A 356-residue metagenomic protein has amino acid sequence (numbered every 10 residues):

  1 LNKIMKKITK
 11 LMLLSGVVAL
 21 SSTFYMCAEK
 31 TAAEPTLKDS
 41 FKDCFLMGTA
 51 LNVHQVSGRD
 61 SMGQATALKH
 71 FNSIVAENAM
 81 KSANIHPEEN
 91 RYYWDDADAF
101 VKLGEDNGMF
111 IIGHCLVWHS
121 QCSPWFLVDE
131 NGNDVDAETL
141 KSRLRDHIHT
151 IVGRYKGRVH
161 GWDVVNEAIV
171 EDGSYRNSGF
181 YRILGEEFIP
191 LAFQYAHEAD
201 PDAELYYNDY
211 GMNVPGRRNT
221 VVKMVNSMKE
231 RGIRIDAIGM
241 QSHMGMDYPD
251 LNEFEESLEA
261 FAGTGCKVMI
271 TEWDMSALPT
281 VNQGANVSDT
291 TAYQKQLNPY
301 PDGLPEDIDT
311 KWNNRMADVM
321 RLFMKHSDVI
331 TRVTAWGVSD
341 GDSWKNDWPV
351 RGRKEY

Functional and structural regions predicted by a protein language model:
L1-A33: Bacterial Sec-dependent N-terminal signal peptides
T31-S73, E77: Boundary/entry segment of secreted carbohydrate-active catalytic domains
K38-K42, M62-N72, D98-F110, V152-K156 (+4 more regions): Acidic (Asp/Glu)-rich catalytic clusters
G48-V53, V164, A192-R217, M269-E272 (+1 more regions): Aromatic-lined carbohydrate-recognition surfaces of secreted/lumenal glycan-active proteins
A50-G63, S82-D95, I169-S174, G211-N219 (+3 more regions): Acidic-and-aromatic substrate-binding clefts and catalytic sites of carbohydrate-active enzymes
H54-H70, R143-I151, R217-M228, M316-L322: Short, acidic/polar
K69, S73-P87, D96-N213, P279-T280: Substrate-binding cleft and catalytic face of glycoside hydrolase catalytic domains, especially the flexible beta-alpha
R154, D163, A168-E186, Y195 (+5 more regions): Aromatic-rich peripheral "rim/lid" segments of glycoside hydrolase catalytic domains that contact and position glycan
